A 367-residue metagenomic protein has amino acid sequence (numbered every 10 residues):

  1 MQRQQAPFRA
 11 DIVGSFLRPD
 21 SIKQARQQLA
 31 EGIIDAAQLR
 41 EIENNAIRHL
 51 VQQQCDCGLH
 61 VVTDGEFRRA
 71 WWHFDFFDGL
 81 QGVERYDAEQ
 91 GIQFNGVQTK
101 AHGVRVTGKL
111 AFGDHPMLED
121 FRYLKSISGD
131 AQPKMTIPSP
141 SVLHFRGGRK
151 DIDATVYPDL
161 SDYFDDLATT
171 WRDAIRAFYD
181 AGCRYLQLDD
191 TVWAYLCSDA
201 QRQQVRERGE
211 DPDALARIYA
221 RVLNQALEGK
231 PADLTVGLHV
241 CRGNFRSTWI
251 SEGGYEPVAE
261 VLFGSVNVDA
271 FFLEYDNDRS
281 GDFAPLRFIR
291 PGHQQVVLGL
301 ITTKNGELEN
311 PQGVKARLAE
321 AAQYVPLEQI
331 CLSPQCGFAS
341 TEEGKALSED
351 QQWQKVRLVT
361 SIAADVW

Functional and structural regions predicted by a protein language model:
M1-W367: Domain-level signal for soluble alpha/beta catalytic cores
